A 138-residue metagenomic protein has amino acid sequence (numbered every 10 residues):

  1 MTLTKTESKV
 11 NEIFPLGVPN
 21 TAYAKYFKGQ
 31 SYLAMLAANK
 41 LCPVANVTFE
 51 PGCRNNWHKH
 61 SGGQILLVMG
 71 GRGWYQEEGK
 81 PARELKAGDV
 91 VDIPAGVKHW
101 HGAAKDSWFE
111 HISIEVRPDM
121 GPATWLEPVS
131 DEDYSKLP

Functional and structural regions predicted by a protein language model:
M1-P43, T124-P138: A short, N-terminal "cap"/entry segment at the start of jelly-roll beta-barrel domains of the cupin/DSBH fold
P43-H60: Conserved short histidine dyad/triad with adjacent acidic residue
C53, W74-E77, D106-I112: Ligand-binding pocket scaffold of soluble enzyme catalytic domains
N56-W57, Y75-Q76, R83, K98-A104: Short beta-strand His + acidic residue motifs that chelate non-heme Fe in jelly-roll/DSBH and cupin folds
S61-G73, E78-G79: Glycine- and acidic-residue-biased ligand/ion/polar-headgroup-sensing regions
G79-G96: Short acidic-glycine-tyrosine-enriched beta hairpin
D106-W125: A short hydrophobic beta-strand segment most commonly corresponding to one strand of the jelly-roll/cupin
